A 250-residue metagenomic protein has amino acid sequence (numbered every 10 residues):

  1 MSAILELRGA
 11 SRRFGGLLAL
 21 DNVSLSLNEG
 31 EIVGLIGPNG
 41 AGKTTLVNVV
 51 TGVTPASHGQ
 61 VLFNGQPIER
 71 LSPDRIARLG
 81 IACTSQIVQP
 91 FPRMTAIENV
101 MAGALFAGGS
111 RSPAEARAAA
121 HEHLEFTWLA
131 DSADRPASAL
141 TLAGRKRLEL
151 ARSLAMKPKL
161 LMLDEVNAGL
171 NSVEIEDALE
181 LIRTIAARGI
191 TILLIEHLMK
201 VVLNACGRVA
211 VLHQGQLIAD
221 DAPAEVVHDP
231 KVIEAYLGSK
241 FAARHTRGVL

Functional and structural regions predicted by a protein language model:
S2-L250: Glycine-rich phosphate-binding loops of nucleotide-dependent enzymes
